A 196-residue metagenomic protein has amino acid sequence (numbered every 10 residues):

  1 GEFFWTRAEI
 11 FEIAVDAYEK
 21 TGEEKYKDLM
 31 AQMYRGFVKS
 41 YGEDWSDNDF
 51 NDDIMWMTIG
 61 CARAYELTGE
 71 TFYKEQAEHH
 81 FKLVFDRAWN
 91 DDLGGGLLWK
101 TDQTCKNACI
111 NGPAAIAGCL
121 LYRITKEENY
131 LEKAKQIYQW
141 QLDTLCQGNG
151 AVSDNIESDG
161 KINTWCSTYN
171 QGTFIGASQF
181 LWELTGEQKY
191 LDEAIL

Functional and structural regions predicted by a protein language model:
G1-L196: Glycan-recognition and catalytic cores of secretory/periplasmic carbohydrate-active enzymes
